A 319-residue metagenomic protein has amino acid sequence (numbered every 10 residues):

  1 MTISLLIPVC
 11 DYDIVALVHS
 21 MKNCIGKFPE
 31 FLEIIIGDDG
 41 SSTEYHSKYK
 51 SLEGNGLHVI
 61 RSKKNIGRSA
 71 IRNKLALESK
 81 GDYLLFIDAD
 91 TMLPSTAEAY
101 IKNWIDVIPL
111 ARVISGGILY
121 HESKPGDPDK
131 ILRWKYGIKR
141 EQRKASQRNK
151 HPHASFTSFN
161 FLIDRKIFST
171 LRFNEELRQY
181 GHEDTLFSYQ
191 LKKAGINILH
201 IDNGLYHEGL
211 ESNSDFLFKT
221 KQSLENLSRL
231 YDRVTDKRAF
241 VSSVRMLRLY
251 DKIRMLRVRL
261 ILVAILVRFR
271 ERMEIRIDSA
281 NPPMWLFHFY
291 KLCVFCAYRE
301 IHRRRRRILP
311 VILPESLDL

Functional and structural regions predicted by a protein language model:
D11-G26: Short, well-formed alpha-helical segments that are part of the catalytic scaffolds of diverse glycosyltransferases
I36-H46, T91: A conserved acidic beta->alpha catalytic loop
S62-S79: Glycine-rich, basic loop-to-helix element that forms the pyrophosphate-binding segment of sugar-nucleotide handling
L84: Short aromatic/hydrophobic "clamp" motif used to bind/position activated sugar donors
S95-D129: Conserved donor NDP-sugar-binding/catalytic core segment of glycosyltransferases
R133-H153: Short, flexible, basic/aromatic active-site loop/helix in glycosyltransferases
Y180-F187: Acidic donor-binding loop at a coil-to-helix junction in glycosyltransferase catalytic cores that engages
Q222, V241-L319: Non-catalytic, C-terminal membrane-associated alpha-helical segments of glycosyltransferases
